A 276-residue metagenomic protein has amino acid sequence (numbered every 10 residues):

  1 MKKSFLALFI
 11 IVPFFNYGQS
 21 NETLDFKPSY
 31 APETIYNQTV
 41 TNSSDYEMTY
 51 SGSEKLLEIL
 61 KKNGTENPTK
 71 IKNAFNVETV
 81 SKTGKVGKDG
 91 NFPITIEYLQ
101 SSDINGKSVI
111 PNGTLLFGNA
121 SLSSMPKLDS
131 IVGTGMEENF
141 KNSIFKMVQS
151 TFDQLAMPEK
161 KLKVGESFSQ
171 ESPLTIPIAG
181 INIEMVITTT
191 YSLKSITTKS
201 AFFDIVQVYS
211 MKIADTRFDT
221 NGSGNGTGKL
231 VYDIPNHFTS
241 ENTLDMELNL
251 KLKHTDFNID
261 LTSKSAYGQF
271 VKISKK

Functional and structural regions predicted by a protein language model:
M1-F26: Bacterial Sec-dependent N-terminal signal peptides
S4-F5, T79, L116-F117: Hydrophobic-ligand-binding modules of eukaryotic lipid transfer/binding families
Q19-S20, K127, S143-D153: Short, structured beta-strand/loop micro-motifs enriched in basic residues and often containing a Trp
S20-L99, S172-K276: Acidic, serine/threonine-rich low-complexity disordered tracts
A31-I35, N112-L116, G165-S167: Glycine-centered loop/turn motifs
T83-K85, L115, Q149-T151: An N-terminal domain-start capping segment
N105-I144: Hydrophobic alpha-helical segments and helix pairs
M147-L174, I178: Hydrophobic, aromatic-enriched interface-forming segments
